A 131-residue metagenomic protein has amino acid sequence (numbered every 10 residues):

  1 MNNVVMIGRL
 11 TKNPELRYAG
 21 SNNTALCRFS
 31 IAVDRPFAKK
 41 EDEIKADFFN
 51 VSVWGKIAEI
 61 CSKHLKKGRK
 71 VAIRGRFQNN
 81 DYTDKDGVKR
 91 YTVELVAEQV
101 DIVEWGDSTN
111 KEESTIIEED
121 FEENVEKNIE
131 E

Functional and structural regions predicted by a protein language model:
M1, S21-N22, V88, I102-E131: Acidic, gly/ser/pro-rich intrinsically disordered tails
V4-A46, Y91: Core FKBP-type peptidyl-prolyl cis-trans isomerase
V5-L10, I31, K67-N79, A97-V100: OB-fold and OB-like beta-barrel modules that bind single-stranded nucleic acids
K12-Y18, Y82, I102-W105: Short, conserved beta-turn/loop elements at beta-strand boundaries and strand-helix junctions
W54-R90, E104-G106: Beta-rich strand-turn-strand
E94: Short aromatic/basic micro-patch
